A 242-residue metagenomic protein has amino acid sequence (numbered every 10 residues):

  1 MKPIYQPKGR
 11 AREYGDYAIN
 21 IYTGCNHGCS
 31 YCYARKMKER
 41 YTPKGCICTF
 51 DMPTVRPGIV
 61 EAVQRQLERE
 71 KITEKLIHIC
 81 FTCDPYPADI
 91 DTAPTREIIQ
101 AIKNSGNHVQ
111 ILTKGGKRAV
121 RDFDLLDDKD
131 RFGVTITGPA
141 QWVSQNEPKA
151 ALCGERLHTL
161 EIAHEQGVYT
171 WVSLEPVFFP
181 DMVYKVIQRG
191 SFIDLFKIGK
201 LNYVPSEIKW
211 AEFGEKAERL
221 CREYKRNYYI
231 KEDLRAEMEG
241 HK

Functional and structural regions predicted by a protein language model:
M1-L76: N-terminal [4Fe-4S]-dependent radical SAM core
G9-A11, E155, K225: Short, intrinsically disordered low-complexity segments
R12, C25-H27, R40, P87 (+3 more regions): Residues in flexible loops and secondary-structure boundaries
K38, T42-G45, T92, D124 (+2 more regions): A generic "cationic amphipathic patch" detector
T42, L112, S173, I230-D233: Residue-level detector of family-conserved "landmark" positions at structurally sensitive sites
G58-C221: Conserved AdoMet/S-adenosylmethionine-binding subsite of the radical SAM
I208-K242: C-terminal accessory extensions appended to soluble enzyme cores
